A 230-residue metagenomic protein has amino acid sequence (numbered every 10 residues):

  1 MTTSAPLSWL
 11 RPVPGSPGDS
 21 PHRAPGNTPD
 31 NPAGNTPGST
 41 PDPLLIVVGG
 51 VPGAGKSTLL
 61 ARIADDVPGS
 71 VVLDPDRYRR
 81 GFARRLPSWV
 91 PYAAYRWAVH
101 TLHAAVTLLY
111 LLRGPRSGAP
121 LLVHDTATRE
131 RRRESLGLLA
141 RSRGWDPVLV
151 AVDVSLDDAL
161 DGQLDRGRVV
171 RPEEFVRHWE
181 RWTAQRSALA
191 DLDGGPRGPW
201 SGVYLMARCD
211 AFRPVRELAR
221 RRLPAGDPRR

Functional and structural regions predicted by a protein language model:
M1-P37: N-terminal pre-Walker A segment at the start of P-loop NTPase domains
T36-P43, R113-R116: Phosphate-binding P-loop
P37, D158-R230: Conserved GTP-binding G-domain of TRAFAC-class P-loop NTPases and closely related GTPase folds
V48: Hydrophobic anchor at the beta1->P-loop junction of P-loop NTPases
V51-P52: The conserved Walker
S57-S117, D158-L160: Conserved substrate/cofactor phosphate-moiety recognition/catalytic segment in nucleotide-dependent phosphotransferases
Y95-P147: Glycine-rich phosphate-binding loop used to anchor ATP phosphates in small-molecule kinases, encompassing both
R143-G162: Conserved phosphate-donor/acceptor-positioning beta-strand/loop module used by diverse small-molecule
